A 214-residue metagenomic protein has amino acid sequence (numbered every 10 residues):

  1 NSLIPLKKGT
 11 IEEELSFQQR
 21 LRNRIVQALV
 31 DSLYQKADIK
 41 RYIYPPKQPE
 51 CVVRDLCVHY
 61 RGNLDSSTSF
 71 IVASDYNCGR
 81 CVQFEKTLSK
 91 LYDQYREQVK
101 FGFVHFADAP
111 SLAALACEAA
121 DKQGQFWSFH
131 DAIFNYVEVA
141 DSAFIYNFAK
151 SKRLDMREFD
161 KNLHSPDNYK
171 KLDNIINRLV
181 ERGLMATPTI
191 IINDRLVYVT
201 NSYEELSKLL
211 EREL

Functional and structural regions predicted by a protein language model:
N1, R22, K40, Y136-I145: Short, mixed-charge aromatic SLiMs
N1-G9, L29: FKBP-type peptidyl-prolyl cis-trans isomerase
K8-E12, S16-R24, T68, G79-V82 (+6 more regions): Soluble non-cytosolic domains of exported or imported proteins
T10, R20, N147-L214: C-terminal cap of thioredoxin/glutaredoxin-like
I11-E14, I43-E50, S128-Y136: Short N-terminal helix-initiation segments at or just after the protein's N-terminus
Q18-A109, H164, N168-V180, A186: Extracytoplasmic thiol/disulfide redox context detector
I71-K150, D155, D160, R182: Structural alpha/beta surface segment adjacent to cysteine/selenocysteine redox centers across thiol/disulfide enzymes
